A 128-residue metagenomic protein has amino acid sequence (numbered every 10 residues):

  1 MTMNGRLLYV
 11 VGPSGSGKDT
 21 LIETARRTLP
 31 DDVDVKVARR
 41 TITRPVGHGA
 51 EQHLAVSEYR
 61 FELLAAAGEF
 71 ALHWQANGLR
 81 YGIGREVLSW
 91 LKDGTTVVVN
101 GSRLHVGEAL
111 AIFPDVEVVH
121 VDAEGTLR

Functional and structural regions predicted by a protein language model:
M3-L8, G94-T95: Pre-Walker A (Motif I) flank of P-loop NTPase domains
V11-P13: P-loop (Walker A) phosphate-binding loop of NTP-binding proteins
S16: ATP-binding Walker
D19: Walker A/P-loop
R27-V37: Post-Walker A helix-loop "phosphate-sensing" segment adjacent to the P-loop in P-loop NTPases
R40-V97, G101-H105: ATP-dependent small-molecule kinase phosphotransfer cores that center on conserved nucleotide phosphate-binding segments
T96-S102, I112-R128: Conserved phosphate-donor/acceptor-positioning beta-strand/loop module used by diverse small-molecule
